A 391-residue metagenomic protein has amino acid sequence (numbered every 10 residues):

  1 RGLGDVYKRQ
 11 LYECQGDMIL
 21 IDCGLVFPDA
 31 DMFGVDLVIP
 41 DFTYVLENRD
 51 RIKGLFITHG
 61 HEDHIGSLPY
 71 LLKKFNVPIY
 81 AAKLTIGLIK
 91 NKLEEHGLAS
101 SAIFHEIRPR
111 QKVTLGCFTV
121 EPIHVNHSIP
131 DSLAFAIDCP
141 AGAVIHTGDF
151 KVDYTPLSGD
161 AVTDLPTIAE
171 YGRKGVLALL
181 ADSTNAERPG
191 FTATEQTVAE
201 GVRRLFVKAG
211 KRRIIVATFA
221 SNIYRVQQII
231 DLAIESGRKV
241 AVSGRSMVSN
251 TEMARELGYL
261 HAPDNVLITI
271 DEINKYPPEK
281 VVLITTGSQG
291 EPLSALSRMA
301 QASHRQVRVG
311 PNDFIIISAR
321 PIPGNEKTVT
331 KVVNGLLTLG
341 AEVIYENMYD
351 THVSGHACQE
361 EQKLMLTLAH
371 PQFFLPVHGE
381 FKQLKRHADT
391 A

Functional and structural regions predicted by a protein language model:
R1-F56, H61-Y276, S294-R308, K327-K331: His/Asp/Glu-rich metal-coordinating catalytic cores of metallo-dependent phosphodiesterases/hydrolases acting on
D231, E235, A254-A391: C-terminal regulatory/interaction regions
